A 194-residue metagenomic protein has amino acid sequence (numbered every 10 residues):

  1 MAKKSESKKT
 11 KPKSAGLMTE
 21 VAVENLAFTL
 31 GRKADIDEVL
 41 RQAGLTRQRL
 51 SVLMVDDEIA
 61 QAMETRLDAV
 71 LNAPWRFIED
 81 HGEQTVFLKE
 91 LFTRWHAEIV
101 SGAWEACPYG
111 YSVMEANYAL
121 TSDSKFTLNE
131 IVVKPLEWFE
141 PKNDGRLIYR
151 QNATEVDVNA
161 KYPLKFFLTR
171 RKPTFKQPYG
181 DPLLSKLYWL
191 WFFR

Functional and structural regions predicted by a protein language model:
M1-K9: N-terminal acidic, proline/glycine-rich, low-complexity intrinsically disordered segments
A2, K13-L17, V21, N25-G31 (+4 more regions): Structured, contiguous alpha/beta core segments that scaffold functional sites
L50-L53, E58, A62, R66-A69: Binding/recognition "hotspot" determinant
